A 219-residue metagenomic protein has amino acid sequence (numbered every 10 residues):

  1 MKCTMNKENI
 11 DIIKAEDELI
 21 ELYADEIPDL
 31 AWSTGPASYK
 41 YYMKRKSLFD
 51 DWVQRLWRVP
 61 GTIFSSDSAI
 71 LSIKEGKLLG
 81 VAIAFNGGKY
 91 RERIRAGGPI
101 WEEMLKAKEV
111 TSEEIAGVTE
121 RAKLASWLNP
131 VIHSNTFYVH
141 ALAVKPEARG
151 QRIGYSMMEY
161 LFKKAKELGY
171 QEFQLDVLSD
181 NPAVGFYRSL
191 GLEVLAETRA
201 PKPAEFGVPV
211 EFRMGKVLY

Functional and structural regions predicted by a protein language model:
M1-L22, Y41, V217-Y219: Conserved N-terminal entry element of GNAT/NAT acetyltransferase domains
P28-K46, P60-G61, G88: Helix-loop element at the rim of GNAT/NAT acetyltransferase active sites that forms part of the acceptor-substrate
W32, K46-A69, I73-K74, L124-L128: Active-site rim helix/loop that mediates acceptor-substrate recognition in acyltransferases
L71, K77-N86, Y138, A143: Conserved beta-strand in the GNAT
G88-T136, E205: Conserved acyl-donor/pantetheine-binding loop and adjacent beta-alpha core of acyl/acetyltransferases and related
T136-F137, A165-D176: Conserved GNAT acetyl-CoA-binding A-motif
V144, G150-K163, R188-S189: Conserved acetyl-CoA-binding loop-helix of GNAT-fold acetyltransferases
Q171-E172, V177-V184, R188-L190, A200-Y219: C-terminal "cap" of GNAT-fold acetyltransferases
